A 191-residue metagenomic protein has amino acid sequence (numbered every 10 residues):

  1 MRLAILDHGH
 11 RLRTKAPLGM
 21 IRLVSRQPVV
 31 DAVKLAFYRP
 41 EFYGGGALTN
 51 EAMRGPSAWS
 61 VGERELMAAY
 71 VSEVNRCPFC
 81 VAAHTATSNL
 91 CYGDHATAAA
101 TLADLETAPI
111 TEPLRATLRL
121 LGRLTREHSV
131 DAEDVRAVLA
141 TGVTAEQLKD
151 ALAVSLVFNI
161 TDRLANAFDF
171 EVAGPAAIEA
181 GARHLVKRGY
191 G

Functional and structural regions predicted by a protein language model:
M1-G191: Hydrophobic alpha-helical segments
